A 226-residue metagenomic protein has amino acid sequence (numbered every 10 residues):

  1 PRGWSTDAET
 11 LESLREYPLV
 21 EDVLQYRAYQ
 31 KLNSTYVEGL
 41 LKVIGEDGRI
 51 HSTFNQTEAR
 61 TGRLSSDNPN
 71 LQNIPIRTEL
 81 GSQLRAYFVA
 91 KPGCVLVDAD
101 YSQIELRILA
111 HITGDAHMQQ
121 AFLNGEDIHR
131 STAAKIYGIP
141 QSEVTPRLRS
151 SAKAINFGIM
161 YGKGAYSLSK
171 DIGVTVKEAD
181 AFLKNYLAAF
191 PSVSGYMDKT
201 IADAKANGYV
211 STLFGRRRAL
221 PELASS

Functional and structural regions predicted by a protein language model:
P1, T132, I136, S151-A165 (+1 more regions): Core structural elements
P1-E79, V95, S102-E105, A134 (+5 more regions): Conserved "right-hand" nucleotidyltransferase catalytic core of DNA-directed polymerases
N73-I76, A86, G138-E143, S192: Conserved helix-loop functional segments at active or binding sites
L80-V95: A short acidic-Thr-Gly-centered motif at the start of a beta-strand
S102-G114: Short active-site loop/helix that positions an aromatic residue
D115-F122, I139-V144: Short, polar/flexible loop-turn hinges at active-site or ligand-entry regions and domain interfaces
Q120-I128, K135: A short, basic-hydrophobic beta/loop patch
R130, Q141-L183: Structured DNA-binding interfaces in DNA transaction proteins
